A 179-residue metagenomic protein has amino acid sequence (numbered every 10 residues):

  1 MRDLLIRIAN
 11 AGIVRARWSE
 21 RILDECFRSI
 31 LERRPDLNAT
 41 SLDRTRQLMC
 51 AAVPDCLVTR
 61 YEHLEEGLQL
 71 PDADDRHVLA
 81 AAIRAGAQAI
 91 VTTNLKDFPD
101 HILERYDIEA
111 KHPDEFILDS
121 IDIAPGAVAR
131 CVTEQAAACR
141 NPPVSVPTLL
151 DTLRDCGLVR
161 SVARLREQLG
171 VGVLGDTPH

Functional and structural regions predicted by a protein language model:
M1, D74-D75: Amphipathic coiled-coil/heptad-repeat helices and related helical stalk/stem segments that mediate oligomerization
M1-P35: PIN/NYN-family metal-dependent endoribonuclease catalytic core
E20, E62, H112-D114: Residues at the C-termini of beta-strands that transition into short coil/loop
S29-V53, P125-E134, A138-C139: Extended, non-globular alpha-helical segments
A51, C56-L68: Short, basic, glycine/proline-bearing loop/turn elements
D75-E109: Acidic, metal-binding active-site segment of PIN/NYN-like and related structure-specific nucleases
K96-H179: Acidic, PIN/NYN-like endoribonuclease modules and their adjacent C-terminal/linker elements
